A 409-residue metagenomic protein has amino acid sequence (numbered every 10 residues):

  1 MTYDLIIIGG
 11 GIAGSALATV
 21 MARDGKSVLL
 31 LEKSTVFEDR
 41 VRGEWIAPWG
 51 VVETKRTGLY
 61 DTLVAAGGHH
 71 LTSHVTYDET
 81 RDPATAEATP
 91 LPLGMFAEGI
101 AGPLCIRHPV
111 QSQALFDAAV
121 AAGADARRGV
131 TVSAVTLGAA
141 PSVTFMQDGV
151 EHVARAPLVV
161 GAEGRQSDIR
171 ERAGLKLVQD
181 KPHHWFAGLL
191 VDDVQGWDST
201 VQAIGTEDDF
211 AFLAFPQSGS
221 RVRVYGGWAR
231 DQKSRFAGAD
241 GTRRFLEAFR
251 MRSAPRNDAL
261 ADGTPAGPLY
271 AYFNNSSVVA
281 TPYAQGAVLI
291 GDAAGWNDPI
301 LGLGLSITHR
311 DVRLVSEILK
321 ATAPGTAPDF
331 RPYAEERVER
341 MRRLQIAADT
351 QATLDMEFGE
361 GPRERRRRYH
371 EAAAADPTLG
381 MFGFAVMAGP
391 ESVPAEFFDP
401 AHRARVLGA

Functional and structural regions predicted by a protein language model:
M1, V52, Y60-R172, V178-G188 (+2 more regions): Conserved N-terminal helical subregion
M1-A13: Beta1/beta-strand and adjacent pyrophosphate-binding region of the FAD-binding site in flavoprotein oxidoreductases
I8, A22-R42: Glycine-rich FAD pyrophosphate-binding loop
A13, V36, Q166: Conserved Rossmann-like nucleotide-cofactor binding loop
T35-K55: Conserved N-terminal glycine-rich FAD pyrophosphate-binding loop of Rossmann-like flavoproteins
A134, A140-Y270: Conserved FAD-binding catalytic core of PHBH/FMO-like flavoproteins
R235-A327: FAD/FMN-dependent oxidoreductases across multiple families
E317-A409: C-terminal helical "tail/cap" subdomain of flavin- and related membrane-associated enzymes
